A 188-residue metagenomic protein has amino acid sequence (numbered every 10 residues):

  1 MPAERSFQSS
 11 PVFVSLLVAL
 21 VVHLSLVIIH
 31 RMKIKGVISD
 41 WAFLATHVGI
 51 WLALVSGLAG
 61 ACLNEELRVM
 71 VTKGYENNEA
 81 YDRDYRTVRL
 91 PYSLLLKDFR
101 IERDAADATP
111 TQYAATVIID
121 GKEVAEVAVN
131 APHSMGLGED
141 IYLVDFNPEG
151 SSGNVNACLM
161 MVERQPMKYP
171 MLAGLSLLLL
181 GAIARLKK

Functional and structural regions predicted by a protein language model:
M1-K188: Solvent-exposed, non-transmembrane regions of integral membrane proteins
